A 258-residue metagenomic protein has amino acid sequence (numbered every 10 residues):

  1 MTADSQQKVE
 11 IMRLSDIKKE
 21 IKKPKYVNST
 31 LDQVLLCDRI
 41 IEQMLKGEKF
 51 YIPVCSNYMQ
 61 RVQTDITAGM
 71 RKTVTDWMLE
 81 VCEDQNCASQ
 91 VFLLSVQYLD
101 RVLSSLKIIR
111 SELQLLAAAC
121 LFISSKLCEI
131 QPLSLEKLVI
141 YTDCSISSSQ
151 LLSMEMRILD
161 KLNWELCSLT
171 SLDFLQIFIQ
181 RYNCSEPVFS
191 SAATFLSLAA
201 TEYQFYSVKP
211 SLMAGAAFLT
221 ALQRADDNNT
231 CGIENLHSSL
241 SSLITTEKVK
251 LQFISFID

Functional and structural regions predicted by a protein language model:
M1-D258: Acidic, serine/threonine-rich low-complexity regulatory regions at protein termini of eukaryotic cell-cycle
